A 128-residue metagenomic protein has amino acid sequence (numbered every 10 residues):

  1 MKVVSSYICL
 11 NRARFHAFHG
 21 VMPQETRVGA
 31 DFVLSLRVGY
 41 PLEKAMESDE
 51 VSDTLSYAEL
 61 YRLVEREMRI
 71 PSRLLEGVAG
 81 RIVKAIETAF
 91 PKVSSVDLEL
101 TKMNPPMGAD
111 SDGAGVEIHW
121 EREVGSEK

Functional and structural regions predicted by a protein language model:
M1-K128: N-terminal, polar/charged subdomain of small-to-medium soluble alpha/beta proteins
